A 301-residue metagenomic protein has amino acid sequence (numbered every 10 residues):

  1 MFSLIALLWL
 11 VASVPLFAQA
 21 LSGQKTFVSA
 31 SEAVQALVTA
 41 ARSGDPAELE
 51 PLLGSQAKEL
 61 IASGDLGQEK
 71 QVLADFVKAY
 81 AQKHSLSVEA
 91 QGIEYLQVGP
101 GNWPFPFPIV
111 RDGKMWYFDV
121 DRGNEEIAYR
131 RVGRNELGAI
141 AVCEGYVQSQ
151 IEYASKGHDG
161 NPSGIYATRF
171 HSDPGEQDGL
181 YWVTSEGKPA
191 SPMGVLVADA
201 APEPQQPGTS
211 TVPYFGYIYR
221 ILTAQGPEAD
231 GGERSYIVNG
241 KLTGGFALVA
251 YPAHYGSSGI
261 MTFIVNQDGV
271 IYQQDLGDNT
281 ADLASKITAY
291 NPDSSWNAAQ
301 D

Functional and structural regions predicted by a protein language model:
F2-P15: Bacterial N-terminal signal peptides
Q19-S43, R122-Q148, E152: Short, low-complexity N-terminal intrinsically disordered segments enriched in polar/charged residues
V38-P46, G54-K58, A62, K114 (+1 more regions): Sec-exported extracytoplasmic/periplasmic mature domains
D45-A57, S163-F170: Short, well-ordered alpha-helical segments enriched in acidic and aromatic residues
A57-F105, G208, V212-P213, R220 (+2 more regions): Surface-exposed, charged secondary-structure patches
E94-L137, A141-E144, V270-Q274: Short beta-strand edge/turn micro-motifs at domain boundaries
Y153-S257: Flexible, glycine-rich surface segments
G244-D301: C-terminal soluble interaction/assembly domains
